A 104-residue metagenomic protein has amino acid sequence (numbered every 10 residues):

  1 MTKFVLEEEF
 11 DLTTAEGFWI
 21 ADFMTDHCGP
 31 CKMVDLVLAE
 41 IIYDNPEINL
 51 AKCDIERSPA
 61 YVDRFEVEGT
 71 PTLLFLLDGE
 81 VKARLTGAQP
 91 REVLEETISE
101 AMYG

Functional and structural regions predicted by a protein language model:
M1-L12: N-terminal "domain-start" segment that seeds a small globular fold
F4, F23, L38-A60: Thiol-based oxidoreductase modules, predominantly thioredoxin-like and allied folds used for disulfide exchange
F10-D11, P59-V62: Short hydrophobic/charged patches on amphipathic alpha-helices used for structural packing and interfaces
T14-D26: Short active-site neighborhood of thiol/selenol oxidoreductases, capturing the structured segment around
F23-L36: Conserved redox-active cysteine motifs that mediate thiol-disulfide chemistry, especially di-cysteine Cys-X(1-2)-Cys
F65-L74: Structural micro-motif
F75-G104: Non-catalytic, surface beta->alpha helical segment in thiol-disulfide oxidoreductase systems
